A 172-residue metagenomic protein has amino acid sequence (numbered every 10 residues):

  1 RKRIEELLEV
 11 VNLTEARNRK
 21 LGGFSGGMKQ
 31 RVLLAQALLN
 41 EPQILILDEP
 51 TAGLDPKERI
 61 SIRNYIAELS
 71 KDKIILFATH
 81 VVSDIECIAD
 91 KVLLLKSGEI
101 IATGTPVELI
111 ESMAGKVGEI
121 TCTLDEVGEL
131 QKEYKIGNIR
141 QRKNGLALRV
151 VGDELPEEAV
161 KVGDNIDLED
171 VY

Functional and structural regions predicted by a protein language model:
K2-A16: Conserved ABC ATPase "signature" region
K20-F24: Conserved ABC ATPase signature
L34: Hydrophobic anchor residue at the start of the ABC signature
E41: Conserved catalytic motifs of ABC-family nucleotide-binding domains
L45-D48: Catalytic Walker B motif of ABC-type/P-loop ATPase nucleotide-binding domains
T51-A52, V82: Short loop immediately C-terminal to the Walker-B catalytic DE motif in ABC-type ATPase nucleotide-binding domains
N64-V150: ABC transporter nucleotide-binding domain
